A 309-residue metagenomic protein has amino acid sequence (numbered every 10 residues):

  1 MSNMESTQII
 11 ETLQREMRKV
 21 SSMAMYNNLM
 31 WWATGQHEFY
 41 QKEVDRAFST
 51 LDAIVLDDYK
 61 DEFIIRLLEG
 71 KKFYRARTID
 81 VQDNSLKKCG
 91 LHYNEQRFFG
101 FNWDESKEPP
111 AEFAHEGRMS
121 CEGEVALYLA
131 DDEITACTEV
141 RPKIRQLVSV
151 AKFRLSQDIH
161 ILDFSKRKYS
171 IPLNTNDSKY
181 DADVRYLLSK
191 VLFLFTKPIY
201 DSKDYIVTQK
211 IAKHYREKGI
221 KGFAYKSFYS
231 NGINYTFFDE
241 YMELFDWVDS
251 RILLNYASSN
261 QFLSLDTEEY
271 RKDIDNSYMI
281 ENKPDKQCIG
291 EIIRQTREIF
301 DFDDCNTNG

Functional and structural regions predicted by a protein language model:
M1-S120, K143-G309: Active-site and NAD+-binding cores of ADP-ribose-processing enzymes
V125-L129: A short, exposed loop/beta-hairpin motif centered on an aromatic-Gly-Thr core
A130-I134, Y205: Conserved structured core elements
E133-I144: Short active-site loop/helix that positions an aromatic residue
